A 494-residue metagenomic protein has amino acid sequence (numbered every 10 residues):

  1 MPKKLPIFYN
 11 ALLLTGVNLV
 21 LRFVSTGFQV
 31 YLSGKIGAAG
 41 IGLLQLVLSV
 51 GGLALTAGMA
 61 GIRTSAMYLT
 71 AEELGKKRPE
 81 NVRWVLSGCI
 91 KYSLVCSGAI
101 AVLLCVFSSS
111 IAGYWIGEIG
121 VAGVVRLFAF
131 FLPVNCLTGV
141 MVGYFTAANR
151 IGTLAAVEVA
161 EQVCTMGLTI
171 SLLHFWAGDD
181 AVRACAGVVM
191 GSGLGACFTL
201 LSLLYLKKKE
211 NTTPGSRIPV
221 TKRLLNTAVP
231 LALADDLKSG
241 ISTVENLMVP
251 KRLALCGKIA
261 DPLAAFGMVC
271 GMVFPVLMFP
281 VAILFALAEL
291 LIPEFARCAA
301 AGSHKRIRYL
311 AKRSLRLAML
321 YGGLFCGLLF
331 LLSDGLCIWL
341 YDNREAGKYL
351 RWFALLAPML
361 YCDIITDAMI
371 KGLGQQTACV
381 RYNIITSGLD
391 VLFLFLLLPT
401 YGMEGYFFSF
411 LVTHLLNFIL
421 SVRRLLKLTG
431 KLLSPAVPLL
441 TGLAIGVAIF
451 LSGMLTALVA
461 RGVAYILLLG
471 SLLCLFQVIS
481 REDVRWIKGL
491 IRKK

Functional and structural regions predicted by a protein language model:
M1-V24, E80, W84-S87, I218-K238 (+1 more regions): N-terminal membrane topogenesis motif
P6-M67, L94, A101, C105 (+2 more regions): Signature of the first transmembrane helix
L21, Q29, A60-M67, L127-T146 (+6 more regions): Short runs within selected transmembrane alpha-helices of multi-pass transporters and secretion channels
L32-L53, A181, C185-A186, K222-T227 (+3 more regions): Interfacial/gating helices of multi-pass transporter permease domains
A60-G75, M278-S303, A311, L315: Helix-loop junctions and terminal segments of transmembrane helices in multi-pass membrane transport/translocation
S93, S97-G240: Hydrophobic transmembrane helix module of multi-pass membrane transport proteins
S109-F128, L329-L360: Interfacial segments at transmembrane-helix termini and the short loops linking adjacent helices
S452-K494: Membrane-proximal transmembrane or re-entrant/amphipathic helices at the cytosolic face
